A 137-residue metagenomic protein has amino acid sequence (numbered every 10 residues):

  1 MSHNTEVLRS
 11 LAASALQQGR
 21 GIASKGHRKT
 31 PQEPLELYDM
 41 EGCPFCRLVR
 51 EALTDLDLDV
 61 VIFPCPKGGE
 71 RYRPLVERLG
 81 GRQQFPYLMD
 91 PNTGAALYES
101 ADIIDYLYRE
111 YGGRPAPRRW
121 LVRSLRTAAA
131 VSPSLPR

Functional and structural regions predicted by a protein language model:
M1-R137: GST-like domain detector, emphasizing the conserved glutathione-binding G-site in the N-terminal thioredoxin-like
